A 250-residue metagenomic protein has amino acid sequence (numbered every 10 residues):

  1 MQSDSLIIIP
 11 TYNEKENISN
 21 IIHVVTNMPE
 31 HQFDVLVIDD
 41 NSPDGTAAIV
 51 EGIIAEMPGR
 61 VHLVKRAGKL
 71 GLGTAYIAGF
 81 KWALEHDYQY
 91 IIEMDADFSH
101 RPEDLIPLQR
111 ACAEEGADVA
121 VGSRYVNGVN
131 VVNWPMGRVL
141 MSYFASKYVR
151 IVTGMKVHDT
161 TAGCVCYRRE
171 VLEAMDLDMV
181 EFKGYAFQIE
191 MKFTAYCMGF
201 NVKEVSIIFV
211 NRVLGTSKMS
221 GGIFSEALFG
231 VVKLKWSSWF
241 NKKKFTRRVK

Functional and structural regions predicted by a protein language model:
M1-Q2, G154, L177-K250: Hydrophobic helical membrane-anchoring modules
D4-L6, D34, E190: Cell-envelope/extracellular polymer assembly enzymes that use nucleotide-activated donors
I9, Q32-S42, V64-K65, M94: Short beta-strand/loop segment that forms part of the nucleotide-sugar
E14-N17, S42, R101: Donor nucleotide-sugar binding loop of glycosyltransferases
E14-N27: Short, well-formed alpha-helical segments that are part of the catalytic scaffolds of diverse glycosyltransferases
V25, G79, D97, R168 (+3 more regions): Residue-level signature of catalytic and energy-coupling elements of molecular machines, predominantly ATP/GTP-dependent
D39-A48, F98: A conserved acidic beta->alpha catalytic loop
R66-E85, Y90, P102-Y185, R212-F229: Acceptor/aglycone-binding surface of glycosyltransferases and processive sugar-polymer synthases
